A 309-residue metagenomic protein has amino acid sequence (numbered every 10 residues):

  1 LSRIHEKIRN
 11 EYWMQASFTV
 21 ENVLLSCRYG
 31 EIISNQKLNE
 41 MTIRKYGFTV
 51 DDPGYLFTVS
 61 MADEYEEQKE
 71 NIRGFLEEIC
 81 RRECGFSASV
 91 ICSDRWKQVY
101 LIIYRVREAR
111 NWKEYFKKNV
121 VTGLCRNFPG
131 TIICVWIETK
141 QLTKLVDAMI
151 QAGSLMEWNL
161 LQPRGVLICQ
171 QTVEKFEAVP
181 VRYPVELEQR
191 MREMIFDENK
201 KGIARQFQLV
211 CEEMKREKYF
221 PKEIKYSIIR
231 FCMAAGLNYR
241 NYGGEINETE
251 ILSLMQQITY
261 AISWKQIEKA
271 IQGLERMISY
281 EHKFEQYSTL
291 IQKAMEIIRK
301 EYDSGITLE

Functional and structural regions predicted by a protein language model:
L1-F116, W136-P180, V185-E193, E223-R230: Interdomain helical linkers/hinges and coiled-coil/dimerization scaffolds that transmit conformational signals
I4-H5, M156-N159, M214-K215, A235-Y239 (+2 more regions): Hydrophobic recognition helices of helix-based DNA-binding modules
V90-W96, T122-I133: Catalytic core regions of nucleotide second-messenger enzymes
W158, F196-D197, K300, S304: Charged, alpha-helical scaffolding/interaction elements associated with membrane systems
V181-Q189, A204, S288-Q292: Amphipathic alpha-helical repeat elements characteristic of tetratricopeptide repeat
Q189-T249, A261-A270, L274: Long amphipathic alpha-helical segments
S253-M255, Y287-E309: DNA-binding recognition helix and immediately preceding turn/loop of helix-turn-helix/winged-helix domains
Y260-Y287, Q292: Amphipathic, coiled-coil-like alpha-helical segments
